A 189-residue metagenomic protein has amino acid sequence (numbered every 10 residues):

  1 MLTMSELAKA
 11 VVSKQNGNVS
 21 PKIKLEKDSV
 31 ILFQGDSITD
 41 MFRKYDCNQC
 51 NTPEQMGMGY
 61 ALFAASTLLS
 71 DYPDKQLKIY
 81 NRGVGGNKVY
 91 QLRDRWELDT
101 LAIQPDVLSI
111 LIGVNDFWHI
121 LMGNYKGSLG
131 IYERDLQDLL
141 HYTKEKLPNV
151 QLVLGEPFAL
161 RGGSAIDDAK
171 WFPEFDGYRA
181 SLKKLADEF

Functional and structural regions predicted by a protein language model:
M1-T3: N-terminal export leaders
S5-R82, E97, L101-Q104: Serine-esterase "nucleophile elbow" of acetyl-processing enzymes
A8-V11, V84-V89, K170-F172: Short, flexible loop segments at the rims of nucleotide/cofactor-binding pockets, characterized by
L25, M58-G59, F63-K78, Q91-F189: Alpha-helical cap/lid subdomain in secreted, periplasmic, or secretory-pathway luminal O-acyl-processing enzymes
I38, G86, A159: Residue-level detector of flexible, active-site-proximal loop/helix-junction positions within diverse enzyme catalytic
M41, G86, D116: Short beta->alpha connector loops of Rossmann-like oxidoreductase domains
